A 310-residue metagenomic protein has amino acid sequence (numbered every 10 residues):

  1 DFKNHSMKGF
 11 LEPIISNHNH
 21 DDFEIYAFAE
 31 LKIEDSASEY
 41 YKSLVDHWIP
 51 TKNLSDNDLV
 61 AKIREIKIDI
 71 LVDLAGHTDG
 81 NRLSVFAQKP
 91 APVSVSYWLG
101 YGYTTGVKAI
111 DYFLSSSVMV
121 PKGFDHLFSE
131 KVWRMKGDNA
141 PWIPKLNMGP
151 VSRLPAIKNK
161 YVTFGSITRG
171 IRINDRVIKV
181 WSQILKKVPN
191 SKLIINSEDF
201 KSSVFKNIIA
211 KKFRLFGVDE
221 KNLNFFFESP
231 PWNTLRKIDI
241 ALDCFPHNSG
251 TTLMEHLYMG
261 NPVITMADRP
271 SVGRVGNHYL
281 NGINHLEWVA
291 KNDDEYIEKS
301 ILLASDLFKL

Functional and structural regions predicted by a protein language model:
D1-W48: N-terminal subdomain of nucleotide-sugar transferases
K3-F23, G137-E228, R236: Conserved catalytic-core segment of nucleotide-activated headgroup transferases in glycan assembly
F28-G106: Active-site and donor-binding regions of nucleotide-sugar-utilizing enzymes
P50-K52, E220-S229, F245-P246: Active-site donor-binding acidic/aromatic loop of nucleotide-activated sugar and phosphosugar transferases involved
I63, E228, N233-D239: Short alpha-helical donor nucleotide-sugar binding micro-motif in glycosyltransferases
K89-P150: Active-site-proximal region of nucleotide-activated glycan assembly enzymes, centered on histidine/acidic-rich loops
L235-I240, C244-L310: Catalytic binding pocket for nucleotide-activated donors in carbohydrate/polymer assembly enzymes
